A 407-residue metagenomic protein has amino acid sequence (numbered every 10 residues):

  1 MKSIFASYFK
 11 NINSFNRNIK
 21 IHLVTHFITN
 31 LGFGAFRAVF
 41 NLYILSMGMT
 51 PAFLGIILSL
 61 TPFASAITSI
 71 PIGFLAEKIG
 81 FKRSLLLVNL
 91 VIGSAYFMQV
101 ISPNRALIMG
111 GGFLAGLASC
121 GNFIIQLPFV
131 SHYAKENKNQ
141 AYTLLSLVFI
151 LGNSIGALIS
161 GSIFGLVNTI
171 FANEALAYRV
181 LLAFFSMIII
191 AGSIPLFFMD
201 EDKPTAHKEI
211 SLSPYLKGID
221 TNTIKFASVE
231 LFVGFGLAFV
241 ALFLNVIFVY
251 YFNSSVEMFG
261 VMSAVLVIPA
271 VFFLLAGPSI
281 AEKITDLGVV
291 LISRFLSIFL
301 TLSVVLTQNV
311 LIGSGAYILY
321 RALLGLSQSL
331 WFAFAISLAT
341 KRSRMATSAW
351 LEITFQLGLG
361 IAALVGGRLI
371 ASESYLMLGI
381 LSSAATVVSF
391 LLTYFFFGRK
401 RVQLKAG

Functional and structural regions predicted by a protein language model:
M1-N16, D200-V229: Juxtamembrane intracellular "pre-TM" segments in multi-pass secondary transporters
Y8-F63, T223-S263: Helix-loop boundary and gating motifs at the non-cytosolic
I56-F74, A264-A276: Central cavity-lining transmembrane alpha-helices of secondary-active solute carriers, predominantly the Major
T68-G80, F164, F273-T285, I370-A371: Helix-to-loop junctions at the C-terminal end of transmembrane segments in multipass secondary transporters
R83-F97, G288-S303, S383: Structural signature of the two symmetry-related core transmembrane helices
G111-F149: Cytoplasmic helix-loop-helix junction between adjacent transmembrane helices in 12-TM secondary transporters
T143-F164, T354-A362: Glycine-rich segments within core transmembrane alpha-helices of 12-TM secondary carriers
S186-T205, L392-F397: C-terminal membrane-cytosol helix-exit motif in multi-pass small-molecule transporters
